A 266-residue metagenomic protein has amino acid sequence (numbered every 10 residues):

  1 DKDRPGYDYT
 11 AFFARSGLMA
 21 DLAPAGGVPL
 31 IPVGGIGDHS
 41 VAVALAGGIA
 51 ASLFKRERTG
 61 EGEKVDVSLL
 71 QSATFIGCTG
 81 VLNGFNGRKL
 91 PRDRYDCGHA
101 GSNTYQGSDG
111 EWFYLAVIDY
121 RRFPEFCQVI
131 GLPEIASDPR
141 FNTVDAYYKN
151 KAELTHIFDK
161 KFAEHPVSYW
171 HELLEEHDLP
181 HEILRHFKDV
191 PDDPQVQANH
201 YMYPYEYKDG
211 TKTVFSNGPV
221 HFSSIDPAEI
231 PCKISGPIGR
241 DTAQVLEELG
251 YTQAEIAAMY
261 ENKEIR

Functional and structural regions predicted by a protein language model:
D1-V117, E125: Active-site-adjacent "lid/gating" segments in soluble enzymes
I49, G60, F126, L174 (+3 more regions): Residue-level signal for nonpolar/aromatic packing positions in well-ordered secondary structure
G62-L70, L173, A257-E261: Beta-strand segments within the central parallel beta-sheet cores of soluble alpha/beta enzyme folds
G101-H177, H181: Aromatic-enriched alpha-helical interface/lid elements that frame and gate functional surfaces
N103-S108, M202-K208: Short acidic-hydrophobic surface loop/beta-edge motif
S137-K149, R185-D192, E255-R266: Short linear loop/turn motifs
E175-N199: Conserved PLP cofactor-binding pocket of PLP-dependent enzymes
Y207-A258: Flexible, small-/acidic-enriched active-site or ligand-binding loops
